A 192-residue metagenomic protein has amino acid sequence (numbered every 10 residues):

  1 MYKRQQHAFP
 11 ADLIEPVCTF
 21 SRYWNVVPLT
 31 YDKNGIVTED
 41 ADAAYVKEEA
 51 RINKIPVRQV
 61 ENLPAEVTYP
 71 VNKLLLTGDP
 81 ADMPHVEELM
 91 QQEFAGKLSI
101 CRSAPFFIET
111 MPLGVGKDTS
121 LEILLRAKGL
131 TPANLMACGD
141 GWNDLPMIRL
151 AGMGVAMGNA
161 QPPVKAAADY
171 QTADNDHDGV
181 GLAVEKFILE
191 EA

Functional and structural regions predicted by a protein language model:
M1-Y2: Short, small-residue-biased leader/transition segments that mark boundaries at the very start of proteins
Q6-E15: Active-site-adjacent loop/tail segments of enzyme domains
F9, G78, T172: Catalytic cores of large soluble enzymes that bind and process phosphate-bearing ligands
I14-C138, W142: Conserved acidic, metal-coordinating active-site core of Asp-based, Mg2+-dependent phosphoryl-transfer enzymes
E109-A192: Mg2+-dependent phosphoryl-transfer enzymes with acidic/Ser/Thr/Gly-rich catalytic loops
